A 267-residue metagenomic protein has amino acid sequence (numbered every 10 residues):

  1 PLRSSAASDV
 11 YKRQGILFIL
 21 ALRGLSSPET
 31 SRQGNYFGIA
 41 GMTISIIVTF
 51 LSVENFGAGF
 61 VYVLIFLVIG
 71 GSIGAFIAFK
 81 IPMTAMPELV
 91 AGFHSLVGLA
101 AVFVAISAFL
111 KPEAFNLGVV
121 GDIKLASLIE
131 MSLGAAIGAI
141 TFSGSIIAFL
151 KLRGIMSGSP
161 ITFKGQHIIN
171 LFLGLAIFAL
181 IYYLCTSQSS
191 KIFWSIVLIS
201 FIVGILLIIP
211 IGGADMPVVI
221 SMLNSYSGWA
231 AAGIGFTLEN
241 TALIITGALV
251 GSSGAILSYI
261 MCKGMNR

Functional and structural regions predicted by a protein language model:
P1-A7, Y11: Single conserved hydrophobic/aromatic residue that forms the stacking wall/gate of nucleotide- or nucleobase-binding
V10, V218, W229, L243-I244 (+1 more regions): Active-site loops and adjacent core secondary-structure elements that bind or stabilize anionic groups
G15-I19, F37-T49, Y62, F66-G70 (+10 more regions): Alpha-helical transmembrane segments in multi-pass membrane proteins
L17-T30, G71-V90, S145-P160, V203-M216 (+1 more regions): C-terminal ends of transmembrane helices
R32-G41, L64, A85-V97, P160-N170 (+1 more regions): Cytoplasmic-side transmembrane-helix entry/capping segments in multi-pass membrane proteins
T49-L64, F76-P87, V102-V119: Transmembrane alpha-helix boundary signature
G59-V63, L117-I137, G233-I256: Structural signal for the N-terminal portions of transmembrane helices and their immediately preceding loop/interface
K111-L125, M156-S159: Membrane-interface helix termini and inter-helical loops of multi-pass transporters
